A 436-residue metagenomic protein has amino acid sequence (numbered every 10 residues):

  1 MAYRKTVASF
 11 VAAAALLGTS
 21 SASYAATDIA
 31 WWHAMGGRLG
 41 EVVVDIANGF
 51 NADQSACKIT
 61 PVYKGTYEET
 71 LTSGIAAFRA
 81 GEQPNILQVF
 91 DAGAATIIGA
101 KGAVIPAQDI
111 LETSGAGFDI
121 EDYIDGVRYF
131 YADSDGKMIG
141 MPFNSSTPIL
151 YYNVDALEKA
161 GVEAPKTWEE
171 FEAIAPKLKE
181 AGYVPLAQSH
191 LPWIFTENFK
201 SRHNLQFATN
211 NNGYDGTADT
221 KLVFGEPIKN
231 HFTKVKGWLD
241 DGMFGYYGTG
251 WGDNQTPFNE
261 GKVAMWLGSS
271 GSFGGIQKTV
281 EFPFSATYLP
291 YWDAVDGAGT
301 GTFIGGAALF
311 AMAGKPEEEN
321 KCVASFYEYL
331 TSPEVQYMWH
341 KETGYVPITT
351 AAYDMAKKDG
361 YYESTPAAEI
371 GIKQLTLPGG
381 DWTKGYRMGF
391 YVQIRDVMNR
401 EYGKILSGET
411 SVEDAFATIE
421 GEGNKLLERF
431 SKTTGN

Functional and structural regions predicted by a protein language model:
A26-G37, C57-V62, I86, I139 (+1 more regions): Short, well-ordered beta-strand elements
D45, G49-Y123, D155-K166, P257 (+5 more regions): Extracytoplasmic "Venus flytrap"/periplasmic binding protein-like
D53, A80, G136, A160 (+5 more regions): Extracytoplasmic/periplasmic substrate-recognition and gating elements
A76, P84-N85, A116-D155, V184-P185 (+2 more regions): A structural signal for short loop-to-beta-strand junctions that line the ligand-binding cleft of periplasmic/secreted
F90-P148, E163, E172, N198-S201 (+4 more regions): Hinge/lid segment of periplasmic solute-binding proteins
Q108-Y123, L205-N230, K278-T279, Y291-G301 (+3 more regions): Short, solvent-exposed loop/beta-turn-alpha elements that line the ligand-binding surface or hinge of extracytoplasmic
D133, F303, A367-E422: C-terminal capping/gating helix-and-loop segments adjacent to ligand/active sites or protein-protein/ligand interfaces
A175-L178, T217-G248: Glycine-centered hinge/linker elements that transmit conformational signals in sensory and ligand-binding systems
